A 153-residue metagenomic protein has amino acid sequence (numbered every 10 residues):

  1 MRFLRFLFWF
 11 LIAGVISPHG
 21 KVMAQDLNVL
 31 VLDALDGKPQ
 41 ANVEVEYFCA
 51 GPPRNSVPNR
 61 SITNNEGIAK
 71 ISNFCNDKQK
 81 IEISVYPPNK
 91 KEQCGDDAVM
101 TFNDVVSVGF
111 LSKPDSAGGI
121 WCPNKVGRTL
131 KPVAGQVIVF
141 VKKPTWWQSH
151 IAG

Functional and structural regions predicted by a protein language model:
F6-S17: Bacterial N-terminal signal peptides
G20-A24: Boundary at the C-terminal end of the N-terminal hydrophobic targeting segment
L27-D33: A short, amphipathic beta-strand motif
L35-P52: Short, ordered, surface-exposed loop/turn motifs in non-cytosolic proteins
F48-R54, Y86-K90: Change "in extracellular beta-sheet-rich domains … of secreted and cell-surface proteins" to "in beta-sheet-rich domains
P52-K70: Short, acidic Ser/Thr/Gly-rich low-complexity loop/linker segments typical of extracellular and cell-surface proteins
K70-E82: Short Pro-Gly-centered beta-turn/loop motif in secreted/extracellular proteins
E82-G153: Feature of secretome-associated and extracellular-like proteins
